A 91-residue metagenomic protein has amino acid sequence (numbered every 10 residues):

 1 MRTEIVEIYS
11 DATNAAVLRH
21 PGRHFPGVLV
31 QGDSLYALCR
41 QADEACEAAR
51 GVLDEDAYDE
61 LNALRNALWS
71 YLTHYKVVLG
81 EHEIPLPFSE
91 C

Functional and structural regions predicted by a protein language model:
M1-Y9: Short N-terminal "domain-start" leader segments that mark the transition from disordered tails or signal peptides into
V6, A16, V28: A broad, low-specificity signal marking well-ordered, structured residues that form hydrophobic/aromatic
S10-H24: Short aromatic-glycine-(Arg/Gly/Cys) micro-motifs in beta-strand/loop hairpins
R23, L35, S89-C91: Generic structural motif
F25-D33: A short, exposed loop/beta-hairpin motif centered on an aromatic-Gly-Thr core
S34-E47: A short, charged, amphipathic alpha-helix used as a generic interaction element across diverse proteins
C46-C91: Short, charged, surface-exposed hinge/linker loops at domain edges that act as mobile lids or interdomain connectors
